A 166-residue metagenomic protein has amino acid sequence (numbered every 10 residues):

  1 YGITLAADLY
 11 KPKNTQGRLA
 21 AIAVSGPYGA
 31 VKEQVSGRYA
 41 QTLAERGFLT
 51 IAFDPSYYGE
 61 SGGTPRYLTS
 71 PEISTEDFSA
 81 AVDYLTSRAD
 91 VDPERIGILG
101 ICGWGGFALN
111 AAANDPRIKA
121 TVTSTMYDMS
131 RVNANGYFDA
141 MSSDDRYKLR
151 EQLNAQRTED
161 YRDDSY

Functional and structural regions predicted by a protein language model:
Y1-A20: N-terminal cap/lid segment of alpha/beta-hydrolase-fold proteins
L19, G26-V31, C102: Active-site glycine-rich loops that stabilize anionic/oxyanionic intermediates across multiple enzyme folds
G29-Q41, P55: The serine-hydrolase catalytic nucleophile loop
T42-G62: Conserved alpha/beta-hydrolase
L68-A89: Alpha/beta-hydrolase active-site loop
A89-C102: Alpha/beta-hydrolase fold nucleophile elbow
G100-N110: Glycine-rich nucleophile elbow surrounding the catalytic serine of serine-hydrolase chemistry
L109-Y166: Alpha/beta-hydrolase-fold enzymes
